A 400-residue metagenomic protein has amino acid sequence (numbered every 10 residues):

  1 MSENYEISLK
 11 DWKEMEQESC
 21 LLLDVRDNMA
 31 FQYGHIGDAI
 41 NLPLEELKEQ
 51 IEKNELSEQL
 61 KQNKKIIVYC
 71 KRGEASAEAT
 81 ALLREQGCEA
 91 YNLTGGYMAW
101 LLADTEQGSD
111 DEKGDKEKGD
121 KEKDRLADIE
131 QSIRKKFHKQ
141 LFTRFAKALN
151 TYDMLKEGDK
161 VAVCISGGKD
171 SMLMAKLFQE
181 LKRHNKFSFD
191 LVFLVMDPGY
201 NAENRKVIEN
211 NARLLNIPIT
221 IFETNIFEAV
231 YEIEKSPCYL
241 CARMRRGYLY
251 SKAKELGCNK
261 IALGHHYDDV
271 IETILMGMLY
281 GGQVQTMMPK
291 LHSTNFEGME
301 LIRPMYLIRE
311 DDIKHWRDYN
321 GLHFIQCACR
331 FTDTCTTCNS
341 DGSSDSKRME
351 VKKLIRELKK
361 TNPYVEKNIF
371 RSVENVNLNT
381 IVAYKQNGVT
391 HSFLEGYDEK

Functional and structural regions predicted by a protein language model:
S2-L21, N28-K65, K71-D128, N210: Rhodanese-like catalytic fold shared by cysteine-dependent sulfurtransferases and DSP/PTP-type phosphatases
R26, K71, L263-Y267, E374: Short, well-ordered beta-to-alpha junction loops that form the rim of enzyme active sites and present histidine/acidic
Q32, L101, E228-E234, C335-T337: A short acidic, helix-capping loop that chelates divalent metal ions and anchors anionic groups
N41, N92, F193, I221-E223 (+1 more regions): A structural preference for short, hydrophobic beta-strand core positions in alpha/beta folds
D110, E117-M276, Y280, D311-D312 (+1 more regions): ATP-dependent adenylation/nucleotidyltransferase module used to activate substrates
I261, D269-E350, L354-I355: Catalytic subdomain that performs nucleotidyl-dependent activation
L322-K400: The feature marks non-catalytic terminal segments
